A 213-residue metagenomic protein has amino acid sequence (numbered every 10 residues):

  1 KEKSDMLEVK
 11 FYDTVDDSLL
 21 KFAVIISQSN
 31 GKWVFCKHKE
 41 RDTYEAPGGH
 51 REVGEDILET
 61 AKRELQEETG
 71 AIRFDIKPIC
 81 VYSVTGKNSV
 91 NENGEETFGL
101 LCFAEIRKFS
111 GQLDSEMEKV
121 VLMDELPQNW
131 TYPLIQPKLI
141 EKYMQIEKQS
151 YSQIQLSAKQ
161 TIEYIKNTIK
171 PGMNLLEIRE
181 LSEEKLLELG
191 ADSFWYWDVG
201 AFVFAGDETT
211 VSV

Functional and structural regions predicted by a protein language model:
K1-V24: Acidic, metal-coordinating catalytic segment for phosphate/diphosphate chemistry, firing primarily on the Nudix
L7, K21-A23, G31, F98-L100 (+1 more regions): Change "...and in nucleic-acid phosphodiester-cleaving endonucleases..." to "...and in nucleic-acid processing enzymes
A23-S27, A201: Short beta-strand scaffold segments in enzyme catalytic cores
I25, P78, C102-A104, S182: A structural signal for short, well-ordered beta-strand segments
Q28-E67: Conserved Nudix-box catalytic region and its N-terminal flanking loop in Nudix hydrolases and closely related
N30-W33, R41-T43, R107-F109, G206-V211: Short, charged/polar surface micro-motifs in flexible loops or helix N-caps
R51-D75, Y82-K138: Unchanged
E147-V213: Active-site neighborhoods and metal-handling regions in enzymes and metal-associated proteins
